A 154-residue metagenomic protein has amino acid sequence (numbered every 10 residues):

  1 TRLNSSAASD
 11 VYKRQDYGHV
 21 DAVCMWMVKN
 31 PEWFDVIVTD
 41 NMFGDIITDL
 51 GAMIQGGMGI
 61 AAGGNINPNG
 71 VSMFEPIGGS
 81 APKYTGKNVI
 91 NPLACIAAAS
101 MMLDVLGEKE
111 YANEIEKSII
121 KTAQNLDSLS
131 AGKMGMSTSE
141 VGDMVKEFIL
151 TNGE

Functional and structural regions predicted by a protein language model:
T1-R2, W26-V28: Short, flexible, glycine/charge-rich loop motifs used to bind or transfer phosphoryl groups or to couple energy/partner
T1-Y12: Single conserved hydrophobic/aromatic residue that forms the stacking wall/gate of nucleotide- or nucleobase-binding
S5, P92-I96, T138: Short alpha-helical patches at coil-to-helix transitions and adjacent helical residues in well-structured domains
G18-M25: Short acidic loop-to-helix transition motifs that present clustered carboxylates
M27-L126: Glycine-rich phosphate/nucleotide-binding loop
K109, E114-E154: Glycine-rich phosphate/pyrophosphate-binding loop and the adjoining helix
